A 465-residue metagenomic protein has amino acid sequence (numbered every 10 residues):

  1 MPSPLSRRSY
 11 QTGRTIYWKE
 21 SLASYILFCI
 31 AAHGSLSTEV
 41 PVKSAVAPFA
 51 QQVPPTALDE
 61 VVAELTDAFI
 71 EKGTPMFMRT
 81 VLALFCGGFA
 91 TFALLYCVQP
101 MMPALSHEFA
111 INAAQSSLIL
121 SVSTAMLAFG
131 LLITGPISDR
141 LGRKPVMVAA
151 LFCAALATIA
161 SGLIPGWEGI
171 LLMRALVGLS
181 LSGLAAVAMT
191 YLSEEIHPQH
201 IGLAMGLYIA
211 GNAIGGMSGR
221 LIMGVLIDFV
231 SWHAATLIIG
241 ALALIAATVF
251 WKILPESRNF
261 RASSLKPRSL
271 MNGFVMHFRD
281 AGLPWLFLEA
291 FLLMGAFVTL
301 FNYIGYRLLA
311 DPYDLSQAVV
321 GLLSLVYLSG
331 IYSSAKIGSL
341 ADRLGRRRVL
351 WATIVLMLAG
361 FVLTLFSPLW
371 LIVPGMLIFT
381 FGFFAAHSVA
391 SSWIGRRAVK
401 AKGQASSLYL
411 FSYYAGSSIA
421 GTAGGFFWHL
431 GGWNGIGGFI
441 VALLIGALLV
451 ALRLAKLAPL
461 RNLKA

Functional and structural regions predicted by a protein language model:
F69-T74, P255-F287: Juxtamembrane intracellular "pre-TM" segments in multi-pass secondary transporters
A110, G142, L163-G169, F366-S367: Helix-breaking motifs and short loop linkers at transmembrane-helix boundaries and internal kinks in secondary membrane
F129-P165: Conserved MFS/SLC helix-loop-helix module at the cytosolic interface between two early adjacent transmembrane helices
G169, L207-K252: Helix-loop-helix hairpin linking two adjacent transmembrane segments in secondary transporters
M173-G211: Cytoplasmic helix-loop-helix junction between adjacent transmembrane helices in 12-TM secondary transporters
A241-F260, V450-L454: C-terminal membrane-cytosol helix-exit motif in multi-pass small-molecule transporters
R347-A390: C-terminal transmembrane helical hairpin of 12-TM major facilitator-type secondary transporters
